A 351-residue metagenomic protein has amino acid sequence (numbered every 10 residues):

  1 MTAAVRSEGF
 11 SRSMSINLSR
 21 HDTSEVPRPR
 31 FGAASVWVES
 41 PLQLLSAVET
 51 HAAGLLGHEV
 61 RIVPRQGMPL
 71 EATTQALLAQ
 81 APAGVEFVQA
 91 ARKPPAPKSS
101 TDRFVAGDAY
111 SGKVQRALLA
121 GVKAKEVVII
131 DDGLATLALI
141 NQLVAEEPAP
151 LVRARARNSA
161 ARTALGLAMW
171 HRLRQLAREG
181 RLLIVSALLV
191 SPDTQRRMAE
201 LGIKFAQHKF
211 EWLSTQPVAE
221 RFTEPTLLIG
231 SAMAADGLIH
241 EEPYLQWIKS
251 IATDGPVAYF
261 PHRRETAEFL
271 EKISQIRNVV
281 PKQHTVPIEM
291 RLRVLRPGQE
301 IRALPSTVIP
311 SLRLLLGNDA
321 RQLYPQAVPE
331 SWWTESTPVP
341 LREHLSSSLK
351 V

Functional and structural regions predicted by a protein language model:
M1-A34, W332, V339-V351: Actinobacteria-biased recognition of intrinsically disordered, low-complexity terminal regions
S35-P148: Active-site and donor-binding regions of nucleotide-sugar-utilizing enzymes
P41-L56, I239-A252, V308-R313: Histidine-anchored nucleotide/phosphate-binding helix
D108-A109, V127-A135, E224-M233, P261-R263 (+1 more regions): Short loop/turn segments at strand-loop or loop-helix junctions that form parts of catalytic or ligand-binding pockets
L151-G230: A nucleotide-sugar donor-handling region in carbohydrate enzymes
T226-P261, E265: Conserved catalytic-core segment of nucleotide-activated headgroup transferases in glycan assembly
A267-R313: Donor nucleotide-activated moiety binding/catalytic core segment of transferases that use nucleotide-activated donors
S311-V351: Catalytic binding pocket for nucleotide-activated donors in carbohydrate/polymer assembly enzymes
